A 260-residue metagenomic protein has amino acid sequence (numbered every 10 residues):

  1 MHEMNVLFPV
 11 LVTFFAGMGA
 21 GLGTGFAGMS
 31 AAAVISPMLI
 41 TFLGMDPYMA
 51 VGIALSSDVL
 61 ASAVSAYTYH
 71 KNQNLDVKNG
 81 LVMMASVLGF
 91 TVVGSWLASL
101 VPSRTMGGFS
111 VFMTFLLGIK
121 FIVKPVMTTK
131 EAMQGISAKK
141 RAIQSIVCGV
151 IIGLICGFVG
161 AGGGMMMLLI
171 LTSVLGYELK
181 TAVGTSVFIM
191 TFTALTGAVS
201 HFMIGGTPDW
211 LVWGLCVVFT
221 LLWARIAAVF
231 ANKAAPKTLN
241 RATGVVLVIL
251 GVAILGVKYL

Functional and structural regions predicted by a protein language model:
M1-L22, S36-F42, P47, T68-L154 (+2 more regions): Juxtamembrane transmembrane-helix boundary motif
E3-P9, T13, S56-Y67, G162-L171: Hydrophobic, membrane-facing alpha-helical anchors
G21, V51-V59, V183-A194, L247: Transmembrane helix-bundle signature of multi-pass membrane transporters/permeases
F26-I35, G160-I170: Transmembrane helix boundary and interhelical junction motifs in multipass membrane proteins
M45-I53, K78-N79, G176-V187: Membrane-interface alpha-helices at helix entry/exit sites of multi-pass transporters
S57, T185-H201, L211-A224: A small-residue-rich subset of transmembrane alpha-helices
T129-K130, A161-M166, Y177-T181: Short, structured loop/turn "capping" segments at alpha-beta junctions
